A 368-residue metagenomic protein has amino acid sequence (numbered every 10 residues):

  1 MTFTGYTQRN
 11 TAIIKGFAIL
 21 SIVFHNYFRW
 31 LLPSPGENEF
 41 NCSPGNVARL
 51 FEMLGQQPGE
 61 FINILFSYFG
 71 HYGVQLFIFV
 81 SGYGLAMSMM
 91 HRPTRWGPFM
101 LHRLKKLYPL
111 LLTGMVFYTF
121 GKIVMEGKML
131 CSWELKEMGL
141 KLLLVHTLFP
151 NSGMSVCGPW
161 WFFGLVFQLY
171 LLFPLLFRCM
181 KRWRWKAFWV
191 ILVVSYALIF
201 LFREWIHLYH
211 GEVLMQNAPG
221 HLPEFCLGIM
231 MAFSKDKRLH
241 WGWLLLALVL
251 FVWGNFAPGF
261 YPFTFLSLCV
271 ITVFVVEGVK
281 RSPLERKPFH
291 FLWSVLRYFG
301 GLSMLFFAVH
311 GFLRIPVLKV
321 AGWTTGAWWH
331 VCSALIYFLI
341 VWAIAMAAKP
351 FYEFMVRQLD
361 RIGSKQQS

Functional and structural regions predicted by a protein language model:
M1-Y196, T324-S368: Membrane-cytosol interface segments of multi-pass membrane proteins, especially ER/Golgi lipid-handling enzymes
L20-Y27, V145-L148, L192-W205, L246-G259 (+1 more regions): Aromatic-anchored segments of alpha-helical transmembrane domains
L85-A86, Y118, I199, A232 (+3 more regions): Hydrophobic alpha-helical segments of integral membrane proteins
F173, F307-A308: Active-site neighborhood of phospho(di)ester-bond hydrolases with catalytic His/Asp-centered motifs
F173-M180, W185-I229: Loop-centered beta-sheet repeat module
F202-R203, G211-L305, F312-Y337: Alpha-helical transmembrane segments and terminal signal-anchor/GPI-anchor hydrophobic tails, characterized by long
